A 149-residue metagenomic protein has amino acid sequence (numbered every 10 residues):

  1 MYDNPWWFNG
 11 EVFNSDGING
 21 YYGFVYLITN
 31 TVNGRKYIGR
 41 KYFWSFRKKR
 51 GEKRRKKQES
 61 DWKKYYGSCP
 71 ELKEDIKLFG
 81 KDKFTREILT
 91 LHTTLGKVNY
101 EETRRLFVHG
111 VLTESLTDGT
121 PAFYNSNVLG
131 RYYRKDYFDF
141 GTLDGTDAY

Functional and structural regions predicted by a protein language model:
M1-Y149: Structure-specific nucleic-acid interaction/processing domains
